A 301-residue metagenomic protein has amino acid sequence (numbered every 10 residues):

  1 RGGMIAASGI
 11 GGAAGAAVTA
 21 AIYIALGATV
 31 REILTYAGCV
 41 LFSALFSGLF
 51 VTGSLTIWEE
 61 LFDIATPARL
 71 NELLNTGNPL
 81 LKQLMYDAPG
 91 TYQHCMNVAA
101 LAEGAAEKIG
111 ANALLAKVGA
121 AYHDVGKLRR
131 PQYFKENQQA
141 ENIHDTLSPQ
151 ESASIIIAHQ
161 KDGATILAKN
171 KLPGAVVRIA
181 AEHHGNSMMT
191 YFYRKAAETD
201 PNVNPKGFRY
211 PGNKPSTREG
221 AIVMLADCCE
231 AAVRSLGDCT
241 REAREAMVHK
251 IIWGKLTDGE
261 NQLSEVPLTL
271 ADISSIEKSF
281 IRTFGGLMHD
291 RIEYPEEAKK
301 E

Functional and structural regions predicted by a protein language model:
R1-P89: Generic detector of multi-pass transmembrane helix bundles and their immediately adjacent loops in polytopic membrane
S8-A13, L34-V40, L115-V125, A180-N186 (+3 more regions): A glycine-rich phosphate-binding loop feature that marks nucleotide/adenosyl-phosphate handling sites
Y23, E103-K108, K127, K169 (+2 more regions): Conserved helix-loop functional segments at active or binding sites
I33, A37, F42, F50 (+6 more regions): Non-transmembrane, amphipathic alpha-helical segments
W58-L61, T66, N213, S235 (+2 more regions): Core, soluble structural subunits of large cytosolic macromolecular machines
L73-L74, C95, Q132-F134, F192-A196 (+2 more regions): Short coil/turn segments at secondary-structure boundaries
L81-R241, G254-D258: Divalent metal-dependent catalytic cores for phosphoryl transfer on phosphate-bearing substrates
L256-T257, N261-E301: Long, hydrophobic alpha-helical segments that serve as membrane-spanning/inserting helices
